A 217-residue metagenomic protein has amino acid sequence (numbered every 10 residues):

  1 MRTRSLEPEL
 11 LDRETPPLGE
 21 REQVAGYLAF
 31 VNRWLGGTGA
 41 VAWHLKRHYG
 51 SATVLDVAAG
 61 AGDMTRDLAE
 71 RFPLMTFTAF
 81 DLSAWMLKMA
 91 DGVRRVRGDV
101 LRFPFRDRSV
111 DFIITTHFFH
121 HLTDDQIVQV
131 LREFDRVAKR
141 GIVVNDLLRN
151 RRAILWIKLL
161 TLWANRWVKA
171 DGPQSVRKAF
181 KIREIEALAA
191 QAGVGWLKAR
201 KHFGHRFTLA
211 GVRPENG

Functional and structural regions predicted by a protein language model:
M1-E14: N-terminal auxiliary segments of SAM/dcSAM-dependent transferases
E14-A40: Class I SAM-dependent methyltransferase Rossmann-like catalytic core, especially the SAM/SAH-binding loop
L55, A61-R102: Class I SAM-dependent methyltransferase SAM/SAH-binding core
I114: A conserved beta-strand element that flanks and buttresses the S-adenosyl-L-methionine
L122-E133: A short, conserved alpha-helix within the catalytic core of class I
K139-L147: Conserved beta-strand signature within the Rossmann-like core of class I S-adenosyl-L-methionine
L147-A189, K198: C-terminal alpha-helical "lid/dimerization" subdomain adjacent to the S-adenosyl-L-methionine
K198-G217: Core SAM-dependent methyltransferase catalytic element
